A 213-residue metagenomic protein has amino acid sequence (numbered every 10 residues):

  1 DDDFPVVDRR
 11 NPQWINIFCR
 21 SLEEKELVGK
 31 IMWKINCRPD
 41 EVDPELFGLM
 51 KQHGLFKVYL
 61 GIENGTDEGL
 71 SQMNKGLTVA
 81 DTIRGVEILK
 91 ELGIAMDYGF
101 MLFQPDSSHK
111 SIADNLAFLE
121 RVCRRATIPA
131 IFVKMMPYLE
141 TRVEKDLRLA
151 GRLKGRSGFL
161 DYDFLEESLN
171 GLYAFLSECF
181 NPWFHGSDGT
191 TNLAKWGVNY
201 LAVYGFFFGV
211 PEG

Functional and structural regions predicted by a protein language model:
D1-F4: Active-site groove signature of glycoside hydrolases
V6-I15, S111: Short, flexible/disordered intra-domain loops and linkers
I17-E212: A structural motif corresponding to the C-terminal lobe/cap of the Radical SAM core domain
